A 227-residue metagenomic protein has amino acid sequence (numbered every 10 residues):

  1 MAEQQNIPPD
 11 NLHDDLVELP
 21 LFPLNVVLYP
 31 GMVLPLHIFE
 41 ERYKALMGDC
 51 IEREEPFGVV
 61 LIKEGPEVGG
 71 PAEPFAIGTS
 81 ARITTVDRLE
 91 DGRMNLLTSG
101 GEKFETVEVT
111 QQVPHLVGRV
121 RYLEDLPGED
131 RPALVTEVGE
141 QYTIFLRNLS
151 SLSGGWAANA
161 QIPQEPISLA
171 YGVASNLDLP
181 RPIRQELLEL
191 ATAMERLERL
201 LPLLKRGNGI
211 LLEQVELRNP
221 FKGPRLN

Functional and structural regions predicted by a protein language model:
A2-N227: N-terminal low-complexity, acidic/polar interaction/targeting segments
